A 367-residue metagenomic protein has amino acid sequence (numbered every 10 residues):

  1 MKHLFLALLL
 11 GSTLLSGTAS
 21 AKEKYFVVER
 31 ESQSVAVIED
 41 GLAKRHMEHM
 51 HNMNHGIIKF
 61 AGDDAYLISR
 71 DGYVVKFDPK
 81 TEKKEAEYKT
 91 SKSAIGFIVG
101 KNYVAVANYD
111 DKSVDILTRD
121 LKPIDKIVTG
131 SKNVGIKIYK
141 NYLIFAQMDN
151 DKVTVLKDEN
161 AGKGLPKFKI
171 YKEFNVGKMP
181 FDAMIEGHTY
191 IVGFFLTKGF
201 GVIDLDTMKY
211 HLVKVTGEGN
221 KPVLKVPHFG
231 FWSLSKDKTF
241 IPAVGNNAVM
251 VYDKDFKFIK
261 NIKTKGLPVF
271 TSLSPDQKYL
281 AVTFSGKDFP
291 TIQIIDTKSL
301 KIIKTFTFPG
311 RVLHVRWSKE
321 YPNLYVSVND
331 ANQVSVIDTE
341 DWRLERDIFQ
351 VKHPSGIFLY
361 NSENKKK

Functional and structural regions predicted by a protein language model:
L4-T13: Sec-dependent N-terminal signal peptides
S12, G17-K367: Predominantly soluble domains enriched in secretory-pathway, periplasmic, or organellar proteins
